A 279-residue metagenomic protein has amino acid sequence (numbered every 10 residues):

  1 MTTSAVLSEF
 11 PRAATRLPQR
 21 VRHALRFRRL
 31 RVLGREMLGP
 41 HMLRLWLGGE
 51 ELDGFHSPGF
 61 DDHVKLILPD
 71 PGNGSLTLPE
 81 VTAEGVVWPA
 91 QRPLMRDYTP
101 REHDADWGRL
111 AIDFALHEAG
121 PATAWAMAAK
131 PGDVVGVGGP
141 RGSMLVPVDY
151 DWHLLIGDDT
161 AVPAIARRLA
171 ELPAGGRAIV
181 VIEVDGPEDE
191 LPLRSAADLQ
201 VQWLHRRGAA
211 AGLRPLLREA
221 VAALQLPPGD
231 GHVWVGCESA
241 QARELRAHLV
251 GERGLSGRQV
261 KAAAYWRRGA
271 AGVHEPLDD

Functional and structural regions predicted by a protein language model:
T2-D279: Extended, composition-driven regions rather than compact fold-specific motifs
